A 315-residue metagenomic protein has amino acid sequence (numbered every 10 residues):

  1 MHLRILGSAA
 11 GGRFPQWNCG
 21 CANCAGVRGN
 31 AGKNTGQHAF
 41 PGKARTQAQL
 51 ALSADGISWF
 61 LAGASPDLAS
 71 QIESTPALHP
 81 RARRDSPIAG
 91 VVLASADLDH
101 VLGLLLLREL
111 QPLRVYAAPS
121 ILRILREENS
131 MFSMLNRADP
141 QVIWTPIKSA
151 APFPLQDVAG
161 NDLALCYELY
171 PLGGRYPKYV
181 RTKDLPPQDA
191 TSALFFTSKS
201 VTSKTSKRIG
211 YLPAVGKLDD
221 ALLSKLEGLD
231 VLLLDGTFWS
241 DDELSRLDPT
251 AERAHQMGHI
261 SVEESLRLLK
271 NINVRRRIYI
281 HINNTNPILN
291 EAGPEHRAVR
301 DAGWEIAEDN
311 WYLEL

Functional and structural regions predicted by a protein language model:
M1-A77, R81, P146-K225, W311-L315: Core dinuclear metal-dependent hydrolase active-site scaffold
H2, P112-R114, I143, C166 (+2 more regions): Residues at the starts of beta-strands that form the adenosine-phosphate
P15, Q71-E73, L102-L104, R126-E127 (+4 more regions): Short glycine-/acidic-enriched loop or helix-start segments at secondary-structure transitions that form or flank
G56-A117: Active-site metal-binding motif and surrounding structural segment of the metallo-beta-lactamase
L61-S65, P87-D99, A117-A118, I209-V215 (+3 more regions): Active-site neighborhood of phospho(di)ester-bond hydrolases with catalytic His/Asp-centered motifs
R83-S86, L107-Q111, N136-A138, K225-E227 (+2 more regions): Short, conserved loop/helix-junction motifs that constitute active-site signature segments in enzyme catalytic cores
L107-S133, A138-W144: Long, hydrophobic, well-ordered secondary-structure blocks that form the structural core and pocket-lining surfaces
D189, S200-R208, V215-Y312: Cap/insert and terminal regions of metallo-dependent hydrolase folds
